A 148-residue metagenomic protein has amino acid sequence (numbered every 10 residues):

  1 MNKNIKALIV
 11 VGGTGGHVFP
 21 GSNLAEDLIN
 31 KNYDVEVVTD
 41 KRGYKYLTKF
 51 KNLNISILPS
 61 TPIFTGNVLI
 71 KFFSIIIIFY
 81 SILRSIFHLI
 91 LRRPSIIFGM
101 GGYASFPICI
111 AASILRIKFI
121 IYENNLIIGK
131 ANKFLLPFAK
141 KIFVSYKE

Functional and structural regions predicted by a protein language model:
K3-K6, D34, R42, L53-N54 (+1 more regions): Active-site-proximal region of nucleotide-activated glycan assembly enzymes, centered on histidine/acidic-rich loops
N4-G12, I29-I77: Conserved nucleotide-sugar phosphate-binding/catalytic loop shared by glycosyltransferases and other
I9-S22: A short, glycine/small-residue-rich beta-strand->loop->alpha-helix junction that serves as a flexible
G16, G101, I142: Residue-level signature of catalytic and energy-coupling elements of molecular machines, predominantly ATP/GTP-dependent
L28-I29, A112: Hydrophobic alpha-helical packing residues
R42-Y46, P94-L115: An aromatic- and histidine-rich active-site surface loop
F64-I96, I114: An amphipathic, basic-hydrophobic alpha-helix
S85, L89, Y103, N124: Glycine/small-residue-rich loop that forms an oxyanion/phosphate-binding "nest" at active or ligand-binding sites
